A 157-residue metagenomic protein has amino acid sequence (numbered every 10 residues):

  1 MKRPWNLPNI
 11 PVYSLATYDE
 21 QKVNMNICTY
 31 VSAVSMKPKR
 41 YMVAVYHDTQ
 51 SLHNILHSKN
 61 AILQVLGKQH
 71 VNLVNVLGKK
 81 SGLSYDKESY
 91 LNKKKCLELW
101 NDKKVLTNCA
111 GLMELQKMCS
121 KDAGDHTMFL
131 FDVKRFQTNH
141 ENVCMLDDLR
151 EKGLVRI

Functional and structural regions predicted by a protein language model:
M1-I157: Basic, polyanion-binding surface patches
